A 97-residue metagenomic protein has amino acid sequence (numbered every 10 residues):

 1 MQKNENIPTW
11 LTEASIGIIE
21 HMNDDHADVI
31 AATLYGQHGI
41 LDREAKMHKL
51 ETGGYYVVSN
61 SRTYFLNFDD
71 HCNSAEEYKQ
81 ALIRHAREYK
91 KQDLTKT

Functional and structural regions predicted by a protein language model:
M1-T97: Binding-site signature for planar aromatic cofactors or substrates
